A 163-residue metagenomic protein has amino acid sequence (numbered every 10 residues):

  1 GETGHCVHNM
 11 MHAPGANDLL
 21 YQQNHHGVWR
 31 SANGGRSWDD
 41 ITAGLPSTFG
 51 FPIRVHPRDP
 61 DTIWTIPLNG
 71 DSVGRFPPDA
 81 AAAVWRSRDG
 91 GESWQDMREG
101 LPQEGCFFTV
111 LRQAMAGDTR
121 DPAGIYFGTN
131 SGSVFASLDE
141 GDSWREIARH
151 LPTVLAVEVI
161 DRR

Functional and structural regions predicted by a protein language model:
G1-R163: Extracellular glycan-interacting surfaces
